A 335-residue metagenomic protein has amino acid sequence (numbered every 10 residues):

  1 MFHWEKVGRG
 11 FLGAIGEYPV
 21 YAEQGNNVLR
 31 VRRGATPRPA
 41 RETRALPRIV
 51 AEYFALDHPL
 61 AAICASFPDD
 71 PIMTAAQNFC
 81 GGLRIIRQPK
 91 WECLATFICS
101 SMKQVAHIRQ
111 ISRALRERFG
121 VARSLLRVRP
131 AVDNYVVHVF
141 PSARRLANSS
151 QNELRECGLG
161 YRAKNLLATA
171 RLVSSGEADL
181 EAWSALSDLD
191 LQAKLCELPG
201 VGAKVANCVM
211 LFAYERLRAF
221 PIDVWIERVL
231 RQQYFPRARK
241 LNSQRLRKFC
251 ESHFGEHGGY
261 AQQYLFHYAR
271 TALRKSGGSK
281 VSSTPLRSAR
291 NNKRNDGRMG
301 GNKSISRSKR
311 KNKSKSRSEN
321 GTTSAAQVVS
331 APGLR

Functional and structural regions predicted by a protein language model:
M1-R298, N302-R335: HhH-family (HhH-GPD) DNA N-glycosylase catalytic core used in base-excision repair
